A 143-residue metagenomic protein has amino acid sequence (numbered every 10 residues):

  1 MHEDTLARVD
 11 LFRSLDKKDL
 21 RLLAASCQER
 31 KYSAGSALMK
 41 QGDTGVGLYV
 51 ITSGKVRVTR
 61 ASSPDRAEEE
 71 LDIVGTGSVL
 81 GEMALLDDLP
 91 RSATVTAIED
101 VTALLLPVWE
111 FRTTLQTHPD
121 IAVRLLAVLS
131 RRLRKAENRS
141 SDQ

Functional and structural regions predicted by a protein language model:
M1-Q143: Cytosolic regulatory regions built on CNB/CRP/Popeye-like sensor folds
